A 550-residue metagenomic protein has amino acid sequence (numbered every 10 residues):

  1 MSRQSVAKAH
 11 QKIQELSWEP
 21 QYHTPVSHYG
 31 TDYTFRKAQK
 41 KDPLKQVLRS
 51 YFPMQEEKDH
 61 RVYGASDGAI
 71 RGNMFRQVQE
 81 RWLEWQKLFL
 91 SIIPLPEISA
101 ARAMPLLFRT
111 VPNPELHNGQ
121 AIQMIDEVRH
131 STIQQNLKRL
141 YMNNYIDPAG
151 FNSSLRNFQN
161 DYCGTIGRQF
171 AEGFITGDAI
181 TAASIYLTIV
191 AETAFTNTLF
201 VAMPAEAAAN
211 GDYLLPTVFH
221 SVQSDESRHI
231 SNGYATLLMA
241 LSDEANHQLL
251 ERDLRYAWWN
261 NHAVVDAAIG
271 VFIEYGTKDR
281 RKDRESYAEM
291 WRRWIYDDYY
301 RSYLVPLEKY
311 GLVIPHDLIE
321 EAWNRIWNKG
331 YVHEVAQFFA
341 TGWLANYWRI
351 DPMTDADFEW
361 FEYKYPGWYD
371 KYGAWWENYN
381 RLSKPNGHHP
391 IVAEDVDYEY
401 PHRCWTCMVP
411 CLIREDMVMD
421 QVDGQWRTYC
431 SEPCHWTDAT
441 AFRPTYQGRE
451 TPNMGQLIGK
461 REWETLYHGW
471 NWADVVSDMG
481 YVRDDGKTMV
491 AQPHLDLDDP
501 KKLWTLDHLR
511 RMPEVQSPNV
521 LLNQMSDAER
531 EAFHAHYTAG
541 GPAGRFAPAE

Functional and structural regions predicted by a protein language model:
M1-P114, N143-D178, A182, A245-P401 (+3 more regions): Terminal targeting/low-complexity segments that flank the catalytic cores of oxidoreductases
L107-V111, L116-Q134, E192, A205-G233: Conserved catalytic-core segments centered on acid/base and nucleophilic motifs
M124-S153: Carboxylate/His-rich catalytic cores and anion/metal-binding grooves
N197, V201-D279: Long, repeat-rich segments with strong aromatic
C404-C407, C430: Short cysteine-rich clusters marking metal-coordination/redox-active sites
L412, C430-S431: Zinc-coordinating Cys/His ligand positions in small cysteine/histidine-rich zinc-finger domains
E415-T428: Short linker/helix segments within small regulatory modules
E432-P452: Short metal-binding segments enriched for Cys and/or His
